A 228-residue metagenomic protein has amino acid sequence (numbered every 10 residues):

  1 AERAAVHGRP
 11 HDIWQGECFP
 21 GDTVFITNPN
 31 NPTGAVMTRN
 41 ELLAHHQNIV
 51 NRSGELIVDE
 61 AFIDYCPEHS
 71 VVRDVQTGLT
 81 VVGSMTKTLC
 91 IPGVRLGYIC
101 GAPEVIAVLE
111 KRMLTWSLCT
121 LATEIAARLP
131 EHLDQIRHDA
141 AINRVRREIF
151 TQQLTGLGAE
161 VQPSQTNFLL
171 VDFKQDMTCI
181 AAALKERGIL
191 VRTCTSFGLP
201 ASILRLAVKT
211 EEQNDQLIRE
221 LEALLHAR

Functional and structural regions predicted by a protein language model:
A1-A4, I13-G16, W116: Substrate-binding/gating loop at the entrance of the active-site cleft, primarily in PLP-dependent aminotransferase-like
G8-D64: Active-site phosphate-binding strand-loop segment of PLP-dependent enzymes
T38-N40, A44, E186-R187, S196-R228: PLP-dependent enzyme catalytic core of the Aspartate aminotransferase-like
L79-Q162: PLP-dependent aminotransferase class I/II
G93, Q165-T166, G198-S202: Short acidic/glycine-enriched loop/turn segments that link adjacent beta-strands
G101, V171-Q175, V208-T210: Short beta-strand-to-loop capping motifs
R144, G156-R187: Conserved PLP-binding catalytic core of the aspartate aminotransferase-like
